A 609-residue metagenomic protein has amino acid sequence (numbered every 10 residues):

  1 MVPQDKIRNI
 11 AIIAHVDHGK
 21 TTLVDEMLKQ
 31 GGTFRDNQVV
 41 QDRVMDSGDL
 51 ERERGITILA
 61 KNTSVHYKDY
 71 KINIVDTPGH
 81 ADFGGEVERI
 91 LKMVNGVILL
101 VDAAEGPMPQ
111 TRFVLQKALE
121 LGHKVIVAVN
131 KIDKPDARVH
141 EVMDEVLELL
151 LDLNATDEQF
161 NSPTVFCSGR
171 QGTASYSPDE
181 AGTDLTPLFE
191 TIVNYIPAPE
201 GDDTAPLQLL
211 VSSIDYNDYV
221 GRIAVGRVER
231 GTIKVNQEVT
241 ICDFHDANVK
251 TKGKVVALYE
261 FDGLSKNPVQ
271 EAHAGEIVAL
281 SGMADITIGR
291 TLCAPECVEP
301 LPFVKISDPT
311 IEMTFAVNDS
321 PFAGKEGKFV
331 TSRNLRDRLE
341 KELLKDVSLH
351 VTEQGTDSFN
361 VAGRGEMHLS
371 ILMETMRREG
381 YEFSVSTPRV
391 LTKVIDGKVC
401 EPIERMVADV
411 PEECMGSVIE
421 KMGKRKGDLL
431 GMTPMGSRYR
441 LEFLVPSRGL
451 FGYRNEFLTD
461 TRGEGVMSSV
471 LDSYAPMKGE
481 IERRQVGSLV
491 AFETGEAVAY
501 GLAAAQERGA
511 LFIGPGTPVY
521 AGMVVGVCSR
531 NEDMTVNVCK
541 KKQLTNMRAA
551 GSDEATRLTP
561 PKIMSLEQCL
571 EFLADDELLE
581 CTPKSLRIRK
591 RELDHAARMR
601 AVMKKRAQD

Functional and structural regions predicted by a protein language model:
M1-V101, E105, E145, I214-N217: P-loop NTPase switch module centered on the Walker A-proximal segment
D5-G19, A104-Q116, G122-K124, V129-I132 (+13 more regions): Conserved structured catalytic cores and adjacent interaction surfaces of nucleotide-binding/hydrolyzing enzymes
D17, L23, G55, I74-D76 (+18 more regions): Residue-level signature of catalytic and energy-coupling elements of molecular machines, predominantly ATP/GTP-dependent
V39-D42, V127, L153-V165, P199-L210 (+9 more regions): Interdomain boundary/hinge elements
K124, K134-N194: Canonical P-loop GTPase G-domain recognition
Q208-M313, P321-K325, V486, G495-T545 (+2 more regions): Conserved nucleotide-binding/hydrolysis modules and their immediate coupling elements across P-loop/ASCE NTPase motors
F261, K266-V269, C400, V445 (+3 more regions): Long insertion/accessory domains within large nucleic-acid-processing enzymes
S320-L343, A555, T559: A short, contiguous, amphipathic alpha-helix enriched in charged residues
